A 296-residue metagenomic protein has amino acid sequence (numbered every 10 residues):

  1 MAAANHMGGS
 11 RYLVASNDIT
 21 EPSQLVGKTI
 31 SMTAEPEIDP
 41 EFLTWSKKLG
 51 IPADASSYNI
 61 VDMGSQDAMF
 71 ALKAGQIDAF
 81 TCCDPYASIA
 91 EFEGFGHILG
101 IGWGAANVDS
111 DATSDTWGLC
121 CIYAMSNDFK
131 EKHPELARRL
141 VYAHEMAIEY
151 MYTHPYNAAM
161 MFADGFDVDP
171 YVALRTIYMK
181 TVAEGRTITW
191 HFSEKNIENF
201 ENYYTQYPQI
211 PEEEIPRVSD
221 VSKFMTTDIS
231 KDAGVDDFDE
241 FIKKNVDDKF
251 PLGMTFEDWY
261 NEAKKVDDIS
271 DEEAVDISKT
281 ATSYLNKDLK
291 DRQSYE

Functional and structural regions predicted by a protein language model:
M1-G64, D78-D84, F95-I101, D248-D271 (+2 more regions): Short, glycine-/small- and polar/acidic-enriched structural segments that line small-molecule recognition paths
A3-N5, I101-W103, F162, V218-S222: Active-site-proximal beta-strand/loop segments in catalytic clefts of secreted hydrolases
N5, V14-N17, I30-I38, G64 (+5 more regions): Extracytoplasmic/periplasmic, Sec-exported soluble proteins
G27, G104-T116, V182-E194: Short, solvent-exposed loop/beta-turn-alpha elements that line the ligand-binding surface or hinge of extracytoplasmic
D67-G165: Pocket-lining segment of extracytoplasmic ligand-binding domains
E131-E214: Secondary-structure end/capping motifs
T205-E296: Conserved C-terminal helix/tail region of periplasmic/extracytoplasmic solute-binding proteins
